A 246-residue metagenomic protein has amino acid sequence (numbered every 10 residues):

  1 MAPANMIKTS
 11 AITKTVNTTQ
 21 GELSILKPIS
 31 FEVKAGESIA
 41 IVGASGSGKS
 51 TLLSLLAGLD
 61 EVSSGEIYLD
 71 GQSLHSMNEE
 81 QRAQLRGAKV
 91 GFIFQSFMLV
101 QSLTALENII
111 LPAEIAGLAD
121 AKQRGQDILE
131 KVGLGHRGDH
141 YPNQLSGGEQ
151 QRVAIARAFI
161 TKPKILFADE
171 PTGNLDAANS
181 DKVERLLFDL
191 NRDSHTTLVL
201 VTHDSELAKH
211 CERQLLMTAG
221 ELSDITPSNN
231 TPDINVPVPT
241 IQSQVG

Functional and structural regions predicted by a protein language model:
M1-T15, D224-G246: ABC-family P-loop ATPase nucleotide-binding domain
M6-A219: ABC family nucleotide-binding domain
